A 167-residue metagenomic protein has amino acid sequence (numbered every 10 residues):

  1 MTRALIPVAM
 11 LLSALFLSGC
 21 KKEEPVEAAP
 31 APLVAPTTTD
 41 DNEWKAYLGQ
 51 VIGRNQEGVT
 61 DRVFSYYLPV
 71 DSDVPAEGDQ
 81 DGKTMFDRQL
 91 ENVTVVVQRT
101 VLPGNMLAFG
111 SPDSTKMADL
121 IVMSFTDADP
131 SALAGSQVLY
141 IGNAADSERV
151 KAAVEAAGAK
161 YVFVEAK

Functional and structural regions predicted by a protein language model:
M1-V8: Bacterial N-terminal signal peptides that target proteins for export
F16-G19: C-terminal motif of bacterial Sec signal peptides marking the signal peptidase cleavage site
K21-E91: N-terminal, charge-rich interaction modules
D61-S65, P103-G110, L133-Y140, Y161-V162: Hydrophobic beta-strand segments of well-ordered beta-sheets in folded domains
Y67-D71, F109-S114, Y140-A144, E165: Structural motif
D71-L133: Mature extracytoplasmic domains of secretory-pathway proteins
Q137, I141-K167: C-terminal partner/receptor-binding element of secreted or periplasmic proteins
